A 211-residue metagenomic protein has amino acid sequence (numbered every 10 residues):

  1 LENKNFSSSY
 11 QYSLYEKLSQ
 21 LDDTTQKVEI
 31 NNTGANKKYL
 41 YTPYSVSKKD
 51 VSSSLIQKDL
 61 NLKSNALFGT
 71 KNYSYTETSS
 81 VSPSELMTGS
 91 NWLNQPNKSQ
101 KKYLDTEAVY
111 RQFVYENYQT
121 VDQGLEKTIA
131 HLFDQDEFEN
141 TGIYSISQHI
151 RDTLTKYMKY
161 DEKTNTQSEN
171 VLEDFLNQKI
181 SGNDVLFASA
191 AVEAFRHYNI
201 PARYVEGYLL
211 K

Functional and structural regions predicted by a protein language model:
L1-K102: Intrinsically disordered, low-complexity N-terminal segments that are enriched in acidic
Y10-Y15, Y39-Y44, Y73-Y75, Y103 (+7 more regions): Sequence-level detector for tyrosine residue identity
L18-L21, V28-I30, V46, V51 (+14 more regions): Weak global preference for isoleucine
V81-A130, I143, S147-N177: Short, surface-exposed glycine/acidic/tryptophan-bearing loops
D136-K211: Active-site neighborhood of thiol-dependent amide/isopeptide-bond enzymes
